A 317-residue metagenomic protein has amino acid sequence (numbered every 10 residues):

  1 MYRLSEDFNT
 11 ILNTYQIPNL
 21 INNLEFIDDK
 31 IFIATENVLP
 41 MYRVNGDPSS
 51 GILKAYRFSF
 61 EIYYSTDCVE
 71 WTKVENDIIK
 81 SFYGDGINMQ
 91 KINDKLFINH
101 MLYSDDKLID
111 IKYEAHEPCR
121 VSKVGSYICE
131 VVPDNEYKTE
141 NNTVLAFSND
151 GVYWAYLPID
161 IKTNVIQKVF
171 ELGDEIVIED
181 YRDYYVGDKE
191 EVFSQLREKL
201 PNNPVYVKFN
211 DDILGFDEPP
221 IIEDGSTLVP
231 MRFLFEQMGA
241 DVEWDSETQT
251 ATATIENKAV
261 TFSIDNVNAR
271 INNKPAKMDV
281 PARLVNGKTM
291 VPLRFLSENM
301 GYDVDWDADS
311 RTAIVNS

Functional and structural regions predicted by a protein language model:
L4-S5, R43, S65, S104-D105 (+2 more regions): Conserved Ser/Thr-centered positions that define the repeating blades of beta-propeller domains
T10-Y15, T72-N76, L108-Y113, A155-I159: A short beta-strand motif characteristic of beta-propeller blades
P18-I27, I79-I92, A115-V124, T163-G173: Repeated scaffold domains used in trafficking and secretory/extracellular systems, primarily beta-propellers
D29-A34, D94-I98, G125-C129, D174-I178: Entry beta-strands of beta-propeller and related beta-repeat scaffolds
N37-V38, L102, P133-D134, R182: Residue-level signature of beta-propeller blades and closely related beta-rich strand-turn architectures in secreted
Y42-F58, E136-N141: Short, solvent-exposed loop/turn segments at conserved positions within beta-propeller repeat blades
N164-K199: Blade-level signature of beta-propeller repeat domains, shared across WD40, Kelch, NHL, RCC1 and BNR/Asp-box propellers
F193-S317: Primary recognition of N-terminal secretory signal peptides and signal-anchoring hydrophobic helices
